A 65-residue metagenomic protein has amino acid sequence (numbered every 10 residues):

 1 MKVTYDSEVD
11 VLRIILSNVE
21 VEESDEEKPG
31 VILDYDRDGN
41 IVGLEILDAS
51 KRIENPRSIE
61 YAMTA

Functional and structural regions predicted by a protein language model:
M1-K2: Absolute protein N-terminus
D6-S7, D36: Short, acidic, Ser/Thr-enriched surface-loop or helix-capping motifs
L12-I15: Short, aliphatic-rich beta-strand segments
S17-D38, L44: Amphipathic, hydrophobic secondary-structure cores in small proteins
E20, A49-K51: A short acidic/small-residue loop/turn micro-motif
K51-A62: A short, polar/charged loop-to-alpha-helix boundary motif
